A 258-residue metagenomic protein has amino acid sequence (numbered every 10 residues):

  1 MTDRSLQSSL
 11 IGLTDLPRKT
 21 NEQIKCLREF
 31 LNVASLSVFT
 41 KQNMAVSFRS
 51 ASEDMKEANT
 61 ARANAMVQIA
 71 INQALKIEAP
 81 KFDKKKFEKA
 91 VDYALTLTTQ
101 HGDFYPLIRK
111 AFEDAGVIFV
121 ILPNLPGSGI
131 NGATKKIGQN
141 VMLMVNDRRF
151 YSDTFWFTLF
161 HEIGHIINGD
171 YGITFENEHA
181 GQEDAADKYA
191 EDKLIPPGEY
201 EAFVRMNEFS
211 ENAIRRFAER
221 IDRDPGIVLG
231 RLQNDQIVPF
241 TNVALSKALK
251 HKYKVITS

Functional and structural regions predicted by a protein language model:
M1-S258: Active-site hotspot residues in diverse enzymes, especially metal/ion-binding acidic/histidine motifs
